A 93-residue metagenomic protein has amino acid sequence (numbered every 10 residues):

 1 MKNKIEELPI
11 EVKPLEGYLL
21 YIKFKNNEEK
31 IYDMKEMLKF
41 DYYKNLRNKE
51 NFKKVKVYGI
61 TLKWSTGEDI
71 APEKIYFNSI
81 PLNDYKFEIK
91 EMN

Functional and structural regions predicted by a protein language model:
M1-N93: Motif-centric detector for short Cys/His coordination patterns
